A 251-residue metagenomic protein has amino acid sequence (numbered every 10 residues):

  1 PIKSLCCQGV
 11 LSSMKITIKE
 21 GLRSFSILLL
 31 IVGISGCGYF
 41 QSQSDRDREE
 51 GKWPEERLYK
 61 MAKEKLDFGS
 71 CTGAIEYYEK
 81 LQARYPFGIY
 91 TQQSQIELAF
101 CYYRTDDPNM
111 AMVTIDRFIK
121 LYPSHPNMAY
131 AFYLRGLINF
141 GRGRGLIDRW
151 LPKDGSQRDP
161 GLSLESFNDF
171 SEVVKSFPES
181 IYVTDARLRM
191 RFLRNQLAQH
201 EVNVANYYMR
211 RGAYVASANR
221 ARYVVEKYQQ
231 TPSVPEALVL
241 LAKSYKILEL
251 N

Functional and structural regions predicted by a protein language model:
C6-C7: Cysteine-centered motifs
S13-S26: Bacterial N-terminal signal peptides that target proteins for export
F25-S35: Bacterial N-terminal signal peptides
G33-N251: Acidic, polar-rich low-complexity tracts and alpha-helical solenoid repeat scaffolds
